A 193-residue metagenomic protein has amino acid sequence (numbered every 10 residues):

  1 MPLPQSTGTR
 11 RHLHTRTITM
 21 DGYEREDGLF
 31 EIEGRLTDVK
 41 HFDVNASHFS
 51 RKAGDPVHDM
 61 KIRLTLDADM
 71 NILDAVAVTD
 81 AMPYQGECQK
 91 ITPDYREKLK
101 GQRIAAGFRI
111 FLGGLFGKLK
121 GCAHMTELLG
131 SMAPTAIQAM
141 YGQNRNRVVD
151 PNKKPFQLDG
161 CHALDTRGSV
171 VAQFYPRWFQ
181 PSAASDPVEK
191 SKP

Functional and structural regions predicted by a protein language model:
M1-F30, R35-K40: Short, Gly/Pro- and small/polar-rich lid/capping loops
L3, G22, L36-P193: Active-site- and interface-proximal helix/loop "cap" or "latch" segments in soluble metabolic and energy-transducing
